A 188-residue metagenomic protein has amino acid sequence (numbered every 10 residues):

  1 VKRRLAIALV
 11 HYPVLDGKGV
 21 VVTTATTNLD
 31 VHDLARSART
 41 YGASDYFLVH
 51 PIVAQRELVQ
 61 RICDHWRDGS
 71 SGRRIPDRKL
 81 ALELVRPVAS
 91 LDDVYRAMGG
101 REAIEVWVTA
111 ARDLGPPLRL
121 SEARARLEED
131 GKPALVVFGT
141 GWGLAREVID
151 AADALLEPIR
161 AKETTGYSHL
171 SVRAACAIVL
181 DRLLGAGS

Functional and structural regions predicted by a protein language model:
V1-K2, M98-A103, L127-K132, D150: Flexible, charged surface loops at secondary-structure boundaries
K2-A111, A177-G187: RNA substrate-binding interface of SAM-dependent RNA methyltransferases
V22, R61-C63, L120-R124, D150-D153 (+1 more regions): Short, glycine/charged-enriched secondary-structure capping and boundary segments
T23, L82-V88, G141, R146 (+1 more regions): Generic secondary-structure boundary/loop-capping signal
S90-D93, L118-E122, A145, S171 (+1 more regions): General structural signal for secondary-structure boundaries
V108-V148, A152, P158: Long, charge-patterned amphipathic alpha-helical coiled-coil/hairpin "stalk" segments used as oligomerization
W142-S188: Structured adenosyl-cofactor binding patch, chiefly the S-adenosyl-L-methionine
